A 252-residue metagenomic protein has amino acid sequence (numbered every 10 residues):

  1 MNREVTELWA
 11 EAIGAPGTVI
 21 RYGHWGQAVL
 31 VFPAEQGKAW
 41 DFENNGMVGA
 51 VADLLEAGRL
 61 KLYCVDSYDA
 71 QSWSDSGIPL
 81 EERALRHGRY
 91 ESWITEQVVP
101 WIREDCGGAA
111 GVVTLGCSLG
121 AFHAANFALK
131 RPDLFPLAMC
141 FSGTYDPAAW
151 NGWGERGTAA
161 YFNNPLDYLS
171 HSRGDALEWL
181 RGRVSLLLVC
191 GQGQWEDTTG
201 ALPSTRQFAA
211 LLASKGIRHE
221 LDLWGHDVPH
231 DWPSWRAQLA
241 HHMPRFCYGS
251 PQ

Functional and structural regions predicted by a protein language model:
M1-Q252: Non-catalytic cap/lid and distal C-terminal segments of serine-dependent acyl enzymes
